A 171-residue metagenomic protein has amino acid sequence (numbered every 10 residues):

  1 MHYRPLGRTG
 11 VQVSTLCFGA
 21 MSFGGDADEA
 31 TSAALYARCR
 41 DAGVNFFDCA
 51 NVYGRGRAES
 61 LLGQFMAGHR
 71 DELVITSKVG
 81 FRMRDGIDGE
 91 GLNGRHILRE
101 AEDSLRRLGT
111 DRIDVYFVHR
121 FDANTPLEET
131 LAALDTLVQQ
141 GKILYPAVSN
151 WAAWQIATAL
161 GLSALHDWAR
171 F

Functional and structural regions predicted by a protein language model:
M1-V74, F81: N-terminal binding-site loop/beta-alpha segment at the start of enzyme catalytic domains that lines or forms
G7-T9, A30-Y36, D71-T76, D103-L108 (+2 more regions): Short hydrophobic/aromatic-rich motifs at helix boundaries and adjacent loops
F18, T76-K78, V118, V148: Short glycine/serine/threonine-enriched helix-capping/active-site loop that flanks the nucleotide-sugar donor pocket
D28, R40, G56, S77-V79 (+4 more regions): Bulky hydrophobic/aromatic packing residues
N45-A50, V79, R106-L108, A147-S149: Short C-terminal domain-edge/linker segments immediately following a structured domain
F46-C49, T76, R112, F117: Generic enzyme active-site microenvironment
R84-F171: Glycine/proline-rich, positively charged, aromatic-decorated active-site loop/lid region on the catalytic face
